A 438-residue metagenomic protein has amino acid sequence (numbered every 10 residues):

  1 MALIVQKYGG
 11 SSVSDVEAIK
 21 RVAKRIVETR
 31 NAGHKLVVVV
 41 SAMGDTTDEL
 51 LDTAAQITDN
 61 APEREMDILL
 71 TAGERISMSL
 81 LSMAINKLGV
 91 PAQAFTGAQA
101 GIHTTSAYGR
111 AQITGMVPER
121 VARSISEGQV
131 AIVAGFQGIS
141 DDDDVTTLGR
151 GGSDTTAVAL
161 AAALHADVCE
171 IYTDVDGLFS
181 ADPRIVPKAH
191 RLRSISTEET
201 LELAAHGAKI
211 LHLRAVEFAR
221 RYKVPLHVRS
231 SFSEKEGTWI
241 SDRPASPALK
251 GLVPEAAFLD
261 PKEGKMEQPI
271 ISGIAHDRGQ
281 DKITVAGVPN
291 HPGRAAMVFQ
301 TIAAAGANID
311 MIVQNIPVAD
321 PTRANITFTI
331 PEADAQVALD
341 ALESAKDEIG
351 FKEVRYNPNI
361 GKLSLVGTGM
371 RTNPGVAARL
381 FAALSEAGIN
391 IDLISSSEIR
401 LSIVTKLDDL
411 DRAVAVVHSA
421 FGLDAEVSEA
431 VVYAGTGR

Functional and structural regions predicted by a protein language model:
M1-V216, N315, T329, T405-K406 (+3 more regions): Nucleotide/pyrophosphate-binding catalytic subdomain
A23, V27-R30, A162, R220 (+4 more regions): A structural alpha-helix within SAM-dependent methyltransferase catalytic domains
T29-G44, D48-Q56, P225, G237-V253 (+1 more regions): Charged, low-complexity intrinsically disordered tails and linkers
A32, L88, Y222, A305 (+1 more regions): Conserved dinucleotide-binding and phosphotransfer motif residues
V168-Y172, L226-V228, D310, D392-L393: Short hydrophobic alpha-helical runs that function as membrane-insertion/retention elements
G207-R214, F218-T238: Conserved glycine-bearing catalytic or ligand-binding loops at nucleotide- and phosphate-handling centers of large
W239-R438: A conserved regulatory-domain signal marking ACT and ACT-like small-molecule sensing domains and adjacent regulatory
